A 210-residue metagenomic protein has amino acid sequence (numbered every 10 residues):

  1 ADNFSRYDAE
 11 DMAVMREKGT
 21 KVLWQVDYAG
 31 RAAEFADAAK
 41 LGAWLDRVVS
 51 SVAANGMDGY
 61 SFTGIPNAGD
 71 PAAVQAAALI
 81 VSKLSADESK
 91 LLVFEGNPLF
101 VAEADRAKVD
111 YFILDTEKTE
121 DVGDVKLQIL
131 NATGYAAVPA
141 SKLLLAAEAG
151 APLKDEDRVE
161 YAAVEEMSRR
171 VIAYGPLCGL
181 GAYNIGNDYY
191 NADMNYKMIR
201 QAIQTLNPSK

Functional and structural regions predicted by a protein language model:
A1-T133, A137-A146, G150-R158: Chitinase-like catalytic core of GlcNAc-active glycosidases
L144-K210: Substrate-binding cleft of secreted/luminal carbohydrate-active enzymes
